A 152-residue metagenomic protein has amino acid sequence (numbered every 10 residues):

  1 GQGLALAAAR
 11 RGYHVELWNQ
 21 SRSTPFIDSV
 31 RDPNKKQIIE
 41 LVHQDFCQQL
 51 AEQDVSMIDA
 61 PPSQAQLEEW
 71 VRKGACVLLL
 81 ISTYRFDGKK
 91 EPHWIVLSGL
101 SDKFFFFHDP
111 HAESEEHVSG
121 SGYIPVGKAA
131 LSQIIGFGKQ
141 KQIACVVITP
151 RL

Functional and structural regions predicted by a protein language model:
G1, S63-Q64, K90: Amphipathic coiled-coil/heptad-repeat helices and related helical stalk/stem segments that mediate oligomerization
G1-M57, A144, I148-L152: Cysteine-nucleophile protease catalytic domains, especially the papain-like/related folds used in DUB/UBL proteases
L4-A5, Q64-E68, I95: Short amphipathic alpha-helical segments and helix-helix/interface helices
H43-R85: Internal catalytic-core helix/loop-beta-alpha segment that presents or stabilizes conserved functional determinants
V71-R72, C76, S82-W94, S98-L152: Noncatalytic regulatory segments and standalone regulatory/sensor domains
